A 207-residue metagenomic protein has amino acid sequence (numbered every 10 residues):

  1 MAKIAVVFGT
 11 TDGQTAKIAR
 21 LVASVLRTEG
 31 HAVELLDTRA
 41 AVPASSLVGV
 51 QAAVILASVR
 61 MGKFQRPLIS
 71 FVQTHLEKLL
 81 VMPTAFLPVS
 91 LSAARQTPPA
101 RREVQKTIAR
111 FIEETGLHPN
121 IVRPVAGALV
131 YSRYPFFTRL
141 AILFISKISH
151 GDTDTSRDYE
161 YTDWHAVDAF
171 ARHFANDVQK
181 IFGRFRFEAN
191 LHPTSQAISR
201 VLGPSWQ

Functional and structural regions predicted by a protein language model:
A2-E29: N-terminal beta1-alpha1 ligand-phosphate binding loop
I4, V33-E34, T84: Hydrophobic anchor at the start of a short beta-strand that flanks the dinucleotide cofactor-binding loop
V7, L36, L87: The conserved SAM/SAH-binding core of class I Rossmann-like methyltransferase domains, concentrating on the hydrophobic
T11-D12, A40, L91, L129: Short, glycine/serine-rich, charged loops/turns that create anion-binding and catalytic segments at active sites
E29, A52, M61-W206: FMN-binding flavodoxin-like domain, especially the glycine-rich phosphate-binding loop
E29-V42: A short beta-strand-loop structural module common to alpha/beta enzyme folds
V42-G49: Short amphipathic alpha-helix with an adjacent loop that forms part of the alpha/beta core around
A57-S58: Glycine-rich, N-terminal phosphate-binding loop of Rossmann-like dinucleotide-binding domains
